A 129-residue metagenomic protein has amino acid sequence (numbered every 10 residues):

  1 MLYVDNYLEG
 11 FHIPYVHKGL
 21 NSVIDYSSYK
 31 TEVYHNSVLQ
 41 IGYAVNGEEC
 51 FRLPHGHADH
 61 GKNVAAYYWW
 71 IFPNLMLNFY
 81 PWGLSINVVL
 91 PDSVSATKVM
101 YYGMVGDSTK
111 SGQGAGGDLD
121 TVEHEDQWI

Functional and structural regions predicted by a protein language model:
M1-I129: C-terminal catalytic domain of Rieske-type non-heme iron oxygenases
